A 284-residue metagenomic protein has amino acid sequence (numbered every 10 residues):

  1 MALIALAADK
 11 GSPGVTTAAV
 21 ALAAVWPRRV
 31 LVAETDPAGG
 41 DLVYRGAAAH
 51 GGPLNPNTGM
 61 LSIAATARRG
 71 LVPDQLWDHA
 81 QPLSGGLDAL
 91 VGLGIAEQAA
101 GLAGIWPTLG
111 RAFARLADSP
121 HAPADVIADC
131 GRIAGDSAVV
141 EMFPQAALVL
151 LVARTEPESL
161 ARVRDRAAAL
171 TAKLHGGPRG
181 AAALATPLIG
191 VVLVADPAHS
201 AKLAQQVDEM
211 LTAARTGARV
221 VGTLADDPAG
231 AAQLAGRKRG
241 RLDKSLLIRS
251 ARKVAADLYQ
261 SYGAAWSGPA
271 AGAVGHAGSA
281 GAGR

Functional and structural regions predicted by a protein language model:
M1-I4, V25, V30, L242-R284: Actinobacteria-biased recognition of intrinsically disordered, low-complexity terminal regions
L3-L71, D125: Walker A/P-loop NTP-binding active-site region of P-loop NTPases, recognizing the glycine-rich GxxxxGKT/S
A5-A7, A33-E34, V91-G92, V126-C130 (+2 more regions): Conserved beta-strand segments of the P-loop GTPase G domain that flank and frequently precede/overlap
L6-K10, R154-T155, A181-L203, T223-G230: G-domain G4 guanine-recognition motif of GTPases
A89-G135: Cytosolic-facing regulatory segments adjacent to core modules
G104-R111, R164-H199: P-loop/Walker A phosphate-binding loop and immediately adjacent motor/lid segment at beta-alpha junctions
A117, D136-P157: Inter-motif core of Ras-like GTPase G domains
A195-R241: Beta-strand-loop-alpha "switch" segments that mediate conformational coupling across diverse proteins
